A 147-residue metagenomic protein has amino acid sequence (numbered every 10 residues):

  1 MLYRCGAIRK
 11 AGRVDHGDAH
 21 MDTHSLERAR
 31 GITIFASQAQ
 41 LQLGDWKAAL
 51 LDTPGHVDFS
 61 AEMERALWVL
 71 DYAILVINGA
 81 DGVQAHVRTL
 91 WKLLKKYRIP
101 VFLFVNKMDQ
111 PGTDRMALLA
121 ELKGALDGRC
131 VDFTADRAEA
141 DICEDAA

Functional and structural regions predicted by a protein language model:
M1-I77, V83, E121, L126 (+1 more regions): P-loop NTPase switch module centered on the Walker A-proximal segment
G79-A147: P-loop NTPase catalytic nucleotide-binding module
